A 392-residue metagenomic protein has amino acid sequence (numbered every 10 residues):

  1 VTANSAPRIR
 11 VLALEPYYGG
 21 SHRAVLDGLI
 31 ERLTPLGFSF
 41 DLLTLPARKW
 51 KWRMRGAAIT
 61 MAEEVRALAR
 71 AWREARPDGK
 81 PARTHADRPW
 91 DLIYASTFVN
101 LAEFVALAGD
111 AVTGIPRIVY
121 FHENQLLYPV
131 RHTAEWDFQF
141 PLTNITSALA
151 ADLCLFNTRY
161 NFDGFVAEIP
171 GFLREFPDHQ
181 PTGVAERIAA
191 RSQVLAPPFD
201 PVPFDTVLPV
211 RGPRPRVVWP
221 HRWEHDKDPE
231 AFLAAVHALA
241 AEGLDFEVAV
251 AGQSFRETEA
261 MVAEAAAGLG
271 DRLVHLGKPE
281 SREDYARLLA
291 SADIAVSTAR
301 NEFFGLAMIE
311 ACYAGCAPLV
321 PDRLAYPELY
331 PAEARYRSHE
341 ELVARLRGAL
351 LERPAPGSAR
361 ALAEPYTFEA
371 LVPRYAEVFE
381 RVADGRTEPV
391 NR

Functional and structural regions predicted by a protein language model:
W52-G56, L351-G385: A charged, aromatic-enriched C-terminal amphipathic alpha-helix characteristic of glycosyltransferases across folds
E186, A260-E283: Nucleotide-activated donor-binding/catalytic signature segment of Leloir-type glycosyltransferases, i.e., the conserved
F199-D200, V207-K227, L233-H237, V248-A251: Conserved donor-binding/catalytic core segment of Leloir-type glycosyltransferases
L233, D245-V262, V274-K278: Glycosyltransferase donor-sugar binding loop
R287-A292, Y375: Short alpha-helical donor nucleotide-sugar binding micro-motif in glycosyltransferases
R300: Aromatic "clamp/platform" in nucleotide-sugar-dependent glycosyltransferases that forms part of the donor/acceptor
A317-V320: Short hydrophobic beta-strand element within catalytic cores of glycosyltransferases and related nucleotide-activated
P327-A349: Change "using UDP/GDP/dTDP sugars" to "using nucleotide sugars
